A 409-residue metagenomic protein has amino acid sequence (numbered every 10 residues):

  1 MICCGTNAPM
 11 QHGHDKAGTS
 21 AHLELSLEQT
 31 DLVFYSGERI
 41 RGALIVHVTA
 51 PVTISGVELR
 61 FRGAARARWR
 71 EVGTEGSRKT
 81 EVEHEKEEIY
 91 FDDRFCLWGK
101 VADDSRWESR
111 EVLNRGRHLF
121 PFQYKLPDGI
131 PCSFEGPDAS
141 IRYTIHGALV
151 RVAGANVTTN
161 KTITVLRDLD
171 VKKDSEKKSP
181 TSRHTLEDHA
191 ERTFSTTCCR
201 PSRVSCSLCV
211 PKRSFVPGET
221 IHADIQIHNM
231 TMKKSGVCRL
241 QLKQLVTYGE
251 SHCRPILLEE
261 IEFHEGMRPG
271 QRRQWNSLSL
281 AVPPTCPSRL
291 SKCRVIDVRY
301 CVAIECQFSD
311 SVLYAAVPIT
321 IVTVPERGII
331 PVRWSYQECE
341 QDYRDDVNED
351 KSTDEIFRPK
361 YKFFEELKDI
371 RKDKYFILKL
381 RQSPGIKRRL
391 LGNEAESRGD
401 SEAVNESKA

Functional and structural regions predicted by a protein language model:
M1-A409: C-terminal beta-sandwich interaction modules and adjacent acidic, Ser/Thr/Pro/Gly-rich low-complexity tails used
